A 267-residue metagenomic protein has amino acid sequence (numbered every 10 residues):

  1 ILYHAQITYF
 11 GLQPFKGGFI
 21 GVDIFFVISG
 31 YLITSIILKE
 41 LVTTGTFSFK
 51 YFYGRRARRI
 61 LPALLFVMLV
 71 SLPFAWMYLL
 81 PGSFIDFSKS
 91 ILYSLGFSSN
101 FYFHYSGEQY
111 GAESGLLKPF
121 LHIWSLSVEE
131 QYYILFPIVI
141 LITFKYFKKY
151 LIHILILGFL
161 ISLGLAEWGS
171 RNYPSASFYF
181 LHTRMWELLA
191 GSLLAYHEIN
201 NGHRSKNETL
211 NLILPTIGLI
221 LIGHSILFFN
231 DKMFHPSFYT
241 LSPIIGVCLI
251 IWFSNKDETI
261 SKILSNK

Functional and structural regions predicted by a protein language model:
I1-K267: Membrane-interface helix/loop caps of multi-pass membrane proteins
